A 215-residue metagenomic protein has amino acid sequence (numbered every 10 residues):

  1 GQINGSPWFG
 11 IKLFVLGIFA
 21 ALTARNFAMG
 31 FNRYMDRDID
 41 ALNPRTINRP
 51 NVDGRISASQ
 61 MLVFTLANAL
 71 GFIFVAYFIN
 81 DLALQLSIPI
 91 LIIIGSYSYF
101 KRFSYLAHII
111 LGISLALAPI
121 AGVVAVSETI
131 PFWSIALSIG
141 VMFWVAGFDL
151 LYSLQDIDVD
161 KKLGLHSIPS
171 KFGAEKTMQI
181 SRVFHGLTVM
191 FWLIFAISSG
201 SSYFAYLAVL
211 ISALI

Functional and structural regions predicted by a protein language model:
G1-K12: Short, hydrophobic transmembrane alpha-helix segments
I11-A21, R37-S87, K162-L207, A213: Multi-pass membrane catalytic core of lipid/isoprenoid biosynthesis enzymes
F19, F27, R49-L137: Intramembrane alpha-helical segments
L22-G30, I92-F100, L117-I120, I139-L154 (+1 more regions): Transmembrane alpha-helical segments that form the membrane-embedded catalytic/substrate-channel core of multi-pass
D36, A107, D156: Residue-level signature of catalytic and energy-coupling elements of molecular machines, predominantly ATP/GTP-dependent
V123, I130-H185: Aromatic-anchored, glycine/proline-accented short structural segments that stabilize local strand-turns or short
